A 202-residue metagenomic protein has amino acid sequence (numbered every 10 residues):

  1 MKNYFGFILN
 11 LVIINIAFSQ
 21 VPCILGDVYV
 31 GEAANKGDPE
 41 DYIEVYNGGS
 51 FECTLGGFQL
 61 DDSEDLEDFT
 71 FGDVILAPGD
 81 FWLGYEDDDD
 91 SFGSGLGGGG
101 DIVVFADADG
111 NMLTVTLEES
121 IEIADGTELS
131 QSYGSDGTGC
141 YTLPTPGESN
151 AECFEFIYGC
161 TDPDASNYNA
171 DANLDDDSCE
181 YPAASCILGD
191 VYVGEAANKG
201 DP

Functional and structural regions predicted by a protein language model:
Y4-S19: Sec-dependent N-terminal signal peptides
Q20-L143, F154-F156, S185-P202: Activation on beta-sandwich/Ig-like modules and their edge loops
T145-A151: Extreme C-terminal disordered tails of eukaryotic proteins encode short linear targeting/docking signals used
G147, N167, V193: Cys/His-rich zinc-coordinating "finger/knuckle" motifs
E155-C186: Extracellular calcium-associated, cysteine-rich motifs in secreted modular proteins
